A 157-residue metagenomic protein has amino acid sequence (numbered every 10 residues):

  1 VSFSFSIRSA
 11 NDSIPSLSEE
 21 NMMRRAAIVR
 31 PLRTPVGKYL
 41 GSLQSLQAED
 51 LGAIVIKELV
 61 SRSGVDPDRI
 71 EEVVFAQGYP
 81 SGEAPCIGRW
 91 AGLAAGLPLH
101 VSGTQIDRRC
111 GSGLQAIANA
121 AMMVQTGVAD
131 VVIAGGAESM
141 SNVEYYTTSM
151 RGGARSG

Functional and structural regions predicted by a protein language model:
S2-S18: Low-acidity, Ser/Thr- and Arg-rich intrinsically disordered low-complexity segments
M23-G37: N-terminal amphipathic/basic leader segments beginning at the initiator methionine
R25-A27, E71-V73, T104, A129-V132: Structural motif
P35-S61, Y79-S81, T104-A118, S141 (+1 more regions): Active-site pocket-shaping loop/turn-to-helix segments
E58-E71: Phosphate/pyrophosphate-binding loops at sites that engage ATP/ADP/AMP, CoA/4′-phosphopantetheine, polyphosphate
Q77-D130: Conserved catalytic cysteine-centered active-site region of acyl-thioester-dependent Claisen-condensing enzymes
D130-G157: Flexible glycine-/small-residue-enriched beta->alpha junction loops that bind anionic phosphate/pyrophosphate groups
